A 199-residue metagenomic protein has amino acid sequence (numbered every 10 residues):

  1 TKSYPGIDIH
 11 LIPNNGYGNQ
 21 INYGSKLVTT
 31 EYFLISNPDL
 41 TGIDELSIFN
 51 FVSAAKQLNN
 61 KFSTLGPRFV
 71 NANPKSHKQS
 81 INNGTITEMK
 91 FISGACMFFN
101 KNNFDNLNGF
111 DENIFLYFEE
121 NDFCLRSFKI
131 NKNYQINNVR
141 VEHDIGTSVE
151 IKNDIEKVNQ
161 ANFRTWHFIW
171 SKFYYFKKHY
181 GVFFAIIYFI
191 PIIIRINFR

Functional and structural regions predicted by a protein language model:
T1-L11: Acidic donor-binding segment of Leloir-type glycosyltransferases
I12-V28: Glycine-rich, basic loop-to-helix element that forms the pyrophosphate-binding segment of sugar-nucleotide handling
F33: Short aromatic/hydrophobic "clamp" motif used to bind/position activated sugar donors
L40-H77: Conserved donor NDP-sugar-binding/catalytic core segment of glycosyltransferases
P67-F98: Short, flexible, basic/aromatic active-site loop/helix in glycosyltransferases
I92, C96-N108, N113-R140: A short, conserved alpha-helix in the catalytic core of glycosyltransferases
I136-N159, K172: Active-site donor/metal-binding and catalytic loop motifs of nucleotide-sugar-dependent glycosylation enzymes
V158-R199: Non-catalytic, C-terminal membrane-associated alpha-helical segments of glycosyltransferases
